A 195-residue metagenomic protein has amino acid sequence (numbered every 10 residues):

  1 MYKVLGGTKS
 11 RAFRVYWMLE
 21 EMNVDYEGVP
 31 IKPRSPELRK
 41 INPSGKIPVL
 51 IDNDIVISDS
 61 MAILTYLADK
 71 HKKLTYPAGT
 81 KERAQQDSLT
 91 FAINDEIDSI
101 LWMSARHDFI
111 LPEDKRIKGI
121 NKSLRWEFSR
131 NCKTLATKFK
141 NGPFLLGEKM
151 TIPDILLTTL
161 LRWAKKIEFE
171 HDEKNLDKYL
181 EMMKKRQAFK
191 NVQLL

Functional and structural regions predicted by a protein language model:
M1-G119, A136: GST-like domain detector, emphasizing the conserved glutathione-binding G-site in the N-terminal thioredoxin-like
E20, K165, K185: Short polybasic/polar patches that bind polyanions
G28, Y76, E173, V192-Q193: A generic structural-conservation signal
S44, K70, N141-G142, R186: Structured helix-beta-strand junction loops
D69, A92, L161, M182-K185: Residues within well-ordered alpha-helical secondary structure of globular protein domains
E96-M182: GST-like fold's C-terminal all-alpha helical module
N175-L195: Long hydrophobic alpha-helical segments typical of transmembrane helices together with their membrane-interfacial
